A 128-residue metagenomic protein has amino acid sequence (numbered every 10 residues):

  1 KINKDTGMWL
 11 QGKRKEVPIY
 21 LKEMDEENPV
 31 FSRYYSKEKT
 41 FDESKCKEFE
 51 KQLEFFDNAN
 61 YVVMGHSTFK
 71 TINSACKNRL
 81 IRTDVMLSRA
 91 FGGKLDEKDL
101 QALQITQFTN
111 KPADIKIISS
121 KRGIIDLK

Functional and structural regions predicted by a protein language model:
K1-K128: Feature recognizes metal-dependent phosphohydrolase scaffolds
